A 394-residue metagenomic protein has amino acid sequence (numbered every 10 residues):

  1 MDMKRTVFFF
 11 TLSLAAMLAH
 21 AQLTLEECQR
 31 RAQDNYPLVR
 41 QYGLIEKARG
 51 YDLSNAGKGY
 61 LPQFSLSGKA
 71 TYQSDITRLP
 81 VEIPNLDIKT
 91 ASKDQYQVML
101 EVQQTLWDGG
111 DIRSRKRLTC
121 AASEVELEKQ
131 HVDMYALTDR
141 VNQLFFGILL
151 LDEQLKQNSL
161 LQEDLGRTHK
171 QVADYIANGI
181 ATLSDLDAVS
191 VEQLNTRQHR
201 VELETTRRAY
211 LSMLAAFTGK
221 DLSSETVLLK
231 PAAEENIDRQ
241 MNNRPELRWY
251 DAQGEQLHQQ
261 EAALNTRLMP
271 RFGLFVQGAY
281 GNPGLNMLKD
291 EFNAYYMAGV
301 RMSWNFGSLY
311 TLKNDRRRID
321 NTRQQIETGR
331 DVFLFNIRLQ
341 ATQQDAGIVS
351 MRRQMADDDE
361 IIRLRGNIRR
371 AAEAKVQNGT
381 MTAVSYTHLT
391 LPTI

Functional and structural regions predicted by a protein language model:
A21-S65, I180-T182, A215-Q260, M269 (+4 more regions): Bacterial Sec-pathway N-terminal export signals of envelope proteins
L23, E27, Y51, D133-R248 (+2 more regions): Periplasmic alpha-helical coiled-coil/stalk elements that build and connect Gram-negative outer-membrane
R40, Q63-E82, S92, Q103-V132 (+3 more regions): Small/polar (Gly/Ser/Thr/Ala-rich) solvent-exposed segments that form structured loops/beta-strands/short helices used
Q41-A56, D133, L137-K156, E192 (+3 more regions): Amphipathic alpha-helical coiled-coil segments
Q95-Q97, Q143, A188, R271 (+1 more regions): Transmembrane beta-barrel architecture of outer-membrane proteins
M99-E101, F145, M297-R301, D345: Membrane-embedded beta-strand positions in outer-membrane beta-barrel channels/transporters
T390-I394: A short, hydrophobic C-terminal helix/tail in secreted or cell-surface proteins
